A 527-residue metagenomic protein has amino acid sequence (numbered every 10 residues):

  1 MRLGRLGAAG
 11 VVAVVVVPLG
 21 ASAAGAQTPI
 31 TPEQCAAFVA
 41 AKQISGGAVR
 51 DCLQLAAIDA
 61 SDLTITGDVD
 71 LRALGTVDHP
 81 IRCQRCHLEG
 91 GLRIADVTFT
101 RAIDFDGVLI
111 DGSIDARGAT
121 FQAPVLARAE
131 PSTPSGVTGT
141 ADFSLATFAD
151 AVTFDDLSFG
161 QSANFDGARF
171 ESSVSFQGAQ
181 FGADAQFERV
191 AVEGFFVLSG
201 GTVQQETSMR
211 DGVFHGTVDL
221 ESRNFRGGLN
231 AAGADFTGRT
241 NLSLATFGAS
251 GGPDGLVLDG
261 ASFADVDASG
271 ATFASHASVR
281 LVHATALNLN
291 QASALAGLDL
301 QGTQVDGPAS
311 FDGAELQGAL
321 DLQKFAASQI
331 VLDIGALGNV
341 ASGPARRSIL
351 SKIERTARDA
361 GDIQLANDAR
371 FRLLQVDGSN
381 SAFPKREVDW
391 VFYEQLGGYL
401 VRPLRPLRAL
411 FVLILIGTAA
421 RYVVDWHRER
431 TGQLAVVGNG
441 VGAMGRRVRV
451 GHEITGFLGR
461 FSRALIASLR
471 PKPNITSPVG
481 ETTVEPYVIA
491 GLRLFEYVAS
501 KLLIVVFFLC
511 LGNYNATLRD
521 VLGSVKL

Functional and structural regions predicted by a protein language model:
M1-A26: Secretory targeting and sorting signals
R5-A9, L413, L458: Small-residue packing motifs within transmembrane alpha-helices
A23-F392: N-terminal leader/targeting and pre-domain segments
R347-G361, Y422-H452: Hydrophobic alpha-helical transmembrane segments
F383-P406, L434-A499, V506, C510 (+1 more regions): Pore-loop/selectivity-filter region of tetrameric P-loop cation channels
V401-D425, K501: Selective detector of the "anchor" transmembrane alpha-helix that sits immediately C-terminal
I416-G432, V505-S524: Juxtamembrane "helix exit" motif at the C-terminal ends of alpha-helical transmembrane segments in multi-pass membrane
